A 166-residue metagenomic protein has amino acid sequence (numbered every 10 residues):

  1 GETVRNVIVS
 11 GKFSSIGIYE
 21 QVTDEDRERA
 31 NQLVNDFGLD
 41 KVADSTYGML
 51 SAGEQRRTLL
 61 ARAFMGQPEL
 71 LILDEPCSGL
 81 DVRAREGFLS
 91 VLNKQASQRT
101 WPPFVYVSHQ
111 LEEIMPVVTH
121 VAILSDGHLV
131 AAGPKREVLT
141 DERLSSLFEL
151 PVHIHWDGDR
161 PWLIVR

Functional and structural regions predicted by a protein language model:
G1-S14: Q-loop/switch helix immediately C-terminal to the Walker
V9, D24-V42: Conserved ABC ATPase "signature" region
T46-L50: Conserved ABC ATPase signature
L71-E75: Catalytic Walker B motif of ABC-type/P-loop ATPase nucleotide-binding domains
S108-H109: H-loop/switch region of ABC-family ATPase nucleotide-binding domains
L147-R166: ABC ATPase nucleotide-binding domains
